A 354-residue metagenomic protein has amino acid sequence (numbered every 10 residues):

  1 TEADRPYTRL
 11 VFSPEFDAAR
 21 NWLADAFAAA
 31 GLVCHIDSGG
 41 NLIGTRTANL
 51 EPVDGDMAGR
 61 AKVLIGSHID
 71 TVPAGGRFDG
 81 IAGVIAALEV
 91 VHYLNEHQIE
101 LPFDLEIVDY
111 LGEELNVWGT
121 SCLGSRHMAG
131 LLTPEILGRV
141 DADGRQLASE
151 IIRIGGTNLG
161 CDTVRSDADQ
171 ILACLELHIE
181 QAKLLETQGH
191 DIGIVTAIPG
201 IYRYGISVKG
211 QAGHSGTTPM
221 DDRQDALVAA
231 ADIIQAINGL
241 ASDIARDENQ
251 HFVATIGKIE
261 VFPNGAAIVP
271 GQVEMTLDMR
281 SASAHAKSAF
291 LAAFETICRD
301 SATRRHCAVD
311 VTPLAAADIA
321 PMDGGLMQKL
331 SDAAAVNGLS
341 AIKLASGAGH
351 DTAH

Functional and structural regions predicted by a protein language model:
T1-S13, L111: N-terminal capping segment at the start of a domain
F12-P14, P73, P263-N264, H285 (+1 more regions): Short, small-residue-enriched loops and turns at beta-alpha junctions that line or gate enzyme active sites
A24, A28, V33, I43-I152: Active-site metal-coordination/substrate-binding segment of hydrolases, especially metallo-dependent peptidases
D37, E100-L101, C161-R165, T217 (+3 more regions): Flexible, glycine/charged-enriched surface loops at secondary-structure junctions
G112-E113, S121-H285: Midchain, well-structured core segments that form catalytic/ion-binding scaffolds
F290-R299: Short amphipathic alpha-helices in soluble, non-transmembrane regions that often serve as interface/regulatory elements
T312-H354: An extended, acidic, His-containing surface patch that forms the Zn2+-binding/catalytic region of metallohydrolases
